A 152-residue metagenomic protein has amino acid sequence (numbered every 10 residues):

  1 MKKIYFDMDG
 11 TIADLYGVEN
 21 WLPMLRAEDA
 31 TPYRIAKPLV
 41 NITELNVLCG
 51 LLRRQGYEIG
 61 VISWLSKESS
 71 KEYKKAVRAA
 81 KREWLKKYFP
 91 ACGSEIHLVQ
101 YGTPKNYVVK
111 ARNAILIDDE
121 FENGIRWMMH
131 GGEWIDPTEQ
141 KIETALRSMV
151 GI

Functional and structural regions predicted by a protein language model:
K2-I4, N113-A114: The start of beta-strands in P-loop NTPase/AAA+ ATPase cores
K3-K87, G93: Alpha-helical substrate-recognition element adjacent to the catalytic core
E19, E68, K105, N123 (+1 more regions): Flexible, glycine-rich phosphate/dinucleotide-binding loops and adjacent beta-alpha linkers at cofactor/substrate
R54-E58, P90-C92, K110-I115, H130-G132: Short glycine/proline-enriched coil/turn segments at helix->beta-strand junctions
S63-K67, E95-P104, E139: Acidic carboxylate-rich catalytic motifs and surrounding loops in phosphoryl-/glycosyl-chemistry enzymes
H97-E122, W127: Conserved Lys-Pro-Asp/Glu-containing loop-to-beta segment of HAD-superfamily phosphomonoesterases, centered on
N106-K110, A145-I152: Short amphipathic alpha-helix with an adjacent loop that forms part of the alpha/beta core around
I115-M149: Acidic, Mg2+-coordinating phosphoryl-transfer loop and its flanking beta/alpha structural elements, shared across
